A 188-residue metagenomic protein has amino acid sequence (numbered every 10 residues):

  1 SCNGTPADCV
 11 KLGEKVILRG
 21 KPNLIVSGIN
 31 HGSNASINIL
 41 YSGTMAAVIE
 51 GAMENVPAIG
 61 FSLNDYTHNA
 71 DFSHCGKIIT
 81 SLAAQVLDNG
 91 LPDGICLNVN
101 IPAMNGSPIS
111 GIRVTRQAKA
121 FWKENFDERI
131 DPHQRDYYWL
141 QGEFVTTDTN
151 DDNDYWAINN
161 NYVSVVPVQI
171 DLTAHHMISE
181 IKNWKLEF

Functional and structural regions predicted by a protein language model:
S1-E14, K21: A cross-family phosphate/adenosyl-ligand binding-site feature
T5-P6, N30-S33, M104, I170: Short glycine-rich anion-binding loops that position phosphate/pyrophosphate groups of nucleotides and phosphorylated
L24: Short, Asp-centered acidic motifs that coordinate Mg2+ and/or phosphate in catalytic or ligand-binding sites
S33-S42: Glycine/threonine-rich flexible loop motifs
A47-G51: Hydrophobic/aromatic ligand-binding patch that stacks against planar heteroaromatic rings of cofactors or nucleotides
I59-L87: Short, glycine-/small-residue-rich phosphate/pyrophosphate-handling segment
P92, C96, P102-F188: C-terminal accessory domains and tails appended to enzymatic cores
